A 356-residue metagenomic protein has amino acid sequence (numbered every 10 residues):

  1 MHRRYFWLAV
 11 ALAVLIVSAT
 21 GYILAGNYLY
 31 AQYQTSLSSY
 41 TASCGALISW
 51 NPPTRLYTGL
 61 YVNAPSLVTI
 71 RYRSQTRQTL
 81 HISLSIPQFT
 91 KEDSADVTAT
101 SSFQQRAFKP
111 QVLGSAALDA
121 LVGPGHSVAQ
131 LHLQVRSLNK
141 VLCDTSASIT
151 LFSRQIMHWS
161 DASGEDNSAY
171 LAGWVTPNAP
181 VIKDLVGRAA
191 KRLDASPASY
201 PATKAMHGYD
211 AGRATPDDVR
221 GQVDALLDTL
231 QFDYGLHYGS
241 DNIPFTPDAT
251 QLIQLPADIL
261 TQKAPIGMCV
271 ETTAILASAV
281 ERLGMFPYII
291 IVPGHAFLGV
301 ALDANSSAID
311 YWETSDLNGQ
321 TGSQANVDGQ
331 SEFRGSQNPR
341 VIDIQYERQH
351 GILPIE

Functional and structural regions predicted by a protein language model:
L8-I23: Hydrophobic membrane-insertion alpha-helices, especially the h-region of bacterial N-terminal signal peptides
Y28-R71: Beta-sheet-dominated interaction scaffolds and their linkers
T69-R71, I82-P87, K91-E92, N139 (+4 more regions): Alpha-helical and coiled-coil interaction segments, frequently adjacent to or embedded within charge-biased
R71-R77: Short solvent-exposed strand-capping/beta-turn motif centered on an Asx-Ser/Thr pair
H81-V128, R136-L142: Intrinsically disordered, low-complexity Pro/Gly/Ser/Thr-rich segments with frequent PxxP/GP/PP motifs and embedded
N139-P177: Short beta-strand elements
G173-A264, S306: Secondary-structure boundary elements
I266-Q345: Hydrophobic/aromatic-rich core segments of domains that either
